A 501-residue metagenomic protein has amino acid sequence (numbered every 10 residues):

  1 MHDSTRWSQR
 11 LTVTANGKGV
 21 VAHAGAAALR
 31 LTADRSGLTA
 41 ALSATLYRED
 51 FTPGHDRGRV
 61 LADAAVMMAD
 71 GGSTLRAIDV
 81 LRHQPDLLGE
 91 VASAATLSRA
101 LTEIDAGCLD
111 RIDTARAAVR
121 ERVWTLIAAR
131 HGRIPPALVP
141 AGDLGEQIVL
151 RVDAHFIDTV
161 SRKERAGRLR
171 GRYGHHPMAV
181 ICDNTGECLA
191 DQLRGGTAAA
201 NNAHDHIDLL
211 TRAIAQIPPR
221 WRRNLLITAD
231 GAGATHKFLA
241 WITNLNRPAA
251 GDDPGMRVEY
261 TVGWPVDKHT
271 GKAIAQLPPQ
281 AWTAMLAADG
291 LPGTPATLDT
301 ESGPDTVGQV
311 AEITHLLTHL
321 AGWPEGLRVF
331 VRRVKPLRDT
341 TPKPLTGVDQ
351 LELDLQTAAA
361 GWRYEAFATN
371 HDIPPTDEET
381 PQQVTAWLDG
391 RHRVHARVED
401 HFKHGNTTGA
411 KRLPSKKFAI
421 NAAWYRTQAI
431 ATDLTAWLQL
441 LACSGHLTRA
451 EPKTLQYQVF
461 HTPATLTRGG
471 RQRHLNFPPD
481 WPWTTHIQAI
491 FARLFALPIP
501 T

Functional and structural regions predicted by a protein language model:
M1-L11, G251-V398, R493-T501: An anionic, glycine-rich sequence signature occurring as long contiguous blocks
M1-Y173, A179-A198, H204-R220, Q439 (+1 more regions): Dynamic "connector" segments at or just before major functional cores
T32, D63-A64, L75-I78, A92-S93 (+9 more regions): Short, conserved catalytic/metal-binding motifs centered on acidic residues
I78, V384-A423, T427-L438: Short amphipathic alpha-helical "interface-anchor" segments enriched in bulky aromatics
P135-A190, V310-D354, A358-Y364: Active-site cores of enzymes that catalyze phosphoryl transfer or operate on phosphate-rich substrates
E164-R168, W241-P248, A275-W282: Short secondary-structure boundary/capping segments
A200-H269: Domain-level cores of phosphate- or acyl-group-handling catalytic modules
R412-N476: Basic, amphipathic alpha-helical segments enriched in Lys/Arg and hydrophobic/aromatic residues
